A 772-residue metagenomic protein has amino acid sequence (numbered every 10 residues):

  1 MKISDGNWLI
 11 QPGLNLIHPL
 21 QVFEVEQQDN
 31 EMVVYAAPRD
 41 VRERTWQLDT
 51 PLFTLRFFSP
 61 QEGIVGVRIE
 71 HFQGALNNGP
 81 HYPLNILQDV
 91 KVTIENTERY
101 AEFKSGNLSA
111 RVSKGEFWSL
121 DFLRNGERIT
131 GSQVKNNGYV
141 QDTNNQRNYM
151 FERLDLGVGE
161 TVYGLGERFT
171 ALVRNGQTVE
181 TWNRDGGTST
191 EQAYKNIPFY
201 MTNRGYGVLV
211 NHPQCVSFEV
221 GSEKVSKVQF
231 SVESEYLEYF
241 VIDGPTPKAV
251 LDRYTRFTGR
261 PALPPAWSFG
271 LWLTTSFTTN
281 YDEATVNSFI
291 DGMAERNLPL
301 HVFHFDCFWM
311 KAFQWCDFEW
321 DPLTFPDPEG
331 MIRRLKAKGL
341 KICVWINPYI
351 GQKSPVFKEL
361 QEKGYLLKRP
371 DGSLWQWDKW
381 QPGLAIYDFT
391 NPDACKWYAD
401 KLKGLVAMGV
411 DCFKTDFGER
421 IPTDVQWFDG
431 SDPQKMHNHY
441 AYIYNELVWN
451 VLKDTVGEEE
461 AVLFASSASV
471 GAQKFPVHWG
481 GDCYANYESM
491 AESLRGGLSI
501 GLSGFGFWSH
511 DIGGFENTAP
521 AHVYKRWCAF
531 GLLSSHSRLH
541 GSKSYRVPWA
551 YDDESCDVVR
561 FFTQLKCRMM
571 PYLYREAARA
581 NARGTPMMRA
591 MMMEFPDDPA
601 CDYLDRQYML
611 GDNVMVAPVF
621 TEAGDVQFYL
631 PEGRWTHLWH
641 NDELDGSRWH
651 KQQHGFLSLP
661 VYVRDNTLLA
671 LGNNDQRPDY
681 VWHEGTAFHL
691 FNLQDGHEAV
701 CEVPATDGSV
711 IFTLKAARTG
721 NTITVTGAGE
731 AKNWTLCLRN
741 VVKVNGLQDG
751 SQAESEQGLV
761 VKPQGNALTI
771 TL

Functional and structural regions predicted by a protein language model:
K2-E43, D49-R99, V140: A low-complexity, Ser/Thr/Gly/Pro-enriched, surface-exposed linker/loop concept that marks segments flanking
K2-S4, N15, Q47, E70-F72 (+5 more regions): Catalytic and substrate-binding clefts that recognize carbohydrates or anionic sugar/phosphate headgroups
V34-A36, F57, I69, E102-N107 (+2 more regions): Short, well-ordered beta-strand segments enriched in hydrophobic/aromatic residues
I64-V65, S109, S119, P198-F199 (+20 more regions): Beta-sheet entry/capping signal
E70-F72, H81, P299-V559, E594-D598 (+1 more regions): Aromatic- and carboxylate-enriched substrate-binding clefts and catalytic-loop regions of carbohydrate-active enzymes
N77-T93, K368, L638-F656, G746-G765: Solvent-exposed beta-strand/loop surfaces of large extracellular or lumenal domains
S189-T190, P264, T275-F325: A conserved hydrophobic secondary-structure block that centers on an alpha-helix together with its immediately flanking
W449-V462, A468-W479, E492-G496, I500-H510 (+2 more regions): Catalytic core of carbohydrate-active enzymes
